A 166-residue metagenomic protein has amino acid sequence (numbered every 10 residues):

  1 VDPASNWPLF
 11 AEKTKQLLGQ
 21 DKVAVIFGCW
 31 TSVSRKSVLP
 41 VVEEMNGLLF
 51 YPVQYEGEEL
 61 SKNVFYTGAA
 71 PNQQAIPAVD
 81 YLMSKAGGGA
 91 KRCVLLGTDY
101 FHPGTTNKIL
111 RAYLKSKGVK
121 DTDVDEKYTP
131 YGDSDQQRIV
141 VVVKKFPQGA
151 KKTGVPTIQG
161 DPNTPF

Functional and structural regions predicted by a protein language model:
V1-E58, T67, Y128-Q137, G160-P165: Beta-alpha junction/loop-to-helix N-cap segments that form part of ligand/metal-binding clefts
E12, E56, N63-F166: Extracellular/periplasmic Venus flytrap/periplasmic-binding protein
